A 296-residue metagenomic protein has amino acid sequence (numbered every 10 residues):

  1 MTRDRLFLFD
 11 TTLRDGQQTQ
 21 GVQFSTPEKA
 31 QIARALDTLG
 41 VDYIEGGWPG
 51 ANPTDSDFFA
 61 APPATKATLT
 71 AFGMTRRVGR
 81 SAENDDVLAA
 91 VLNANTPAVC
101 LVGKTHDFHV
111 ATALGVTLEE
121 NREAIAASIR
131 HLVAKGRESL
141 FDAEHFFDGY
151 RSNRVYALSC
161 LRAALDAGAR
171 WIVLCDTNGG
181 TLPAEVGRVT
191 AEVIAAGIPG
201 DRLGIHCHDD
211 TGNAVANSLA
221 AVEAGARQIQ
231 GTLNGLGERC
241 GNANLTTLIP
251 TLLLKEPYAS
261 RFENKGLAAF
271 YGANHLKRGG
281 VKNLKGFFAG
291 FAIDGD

Functional and structural regions predicted by a protein language model:
R3-L8, D15, T19-I44, A51 (+3 more regions): Alpha/beta enzyme core
R5-L6, T12, K255-D296: A mid-to-C-terminal "edge-of-domain" accessory segment
T68-G73: A glycine-rich helix N-cap at a beta->alpha junction
T75, L233-L236: Short, acidic/turn-prone active-site loops that include or flank metal/cofactor- and phosphate-binding residues
E123, A127-R130, R188-A191, A243-P250 (+1 more regions): Residues on a specific face of well-ordered alpha-helices
A196, N242, Y258: Catalytic residues for metal-mediated phosphoryl-transfer on nucleic acids/nucleotides
H206-H208: Histidine-centered divalent metal-coordination motifs
N213-I229, L236-L254, D296: Flexible glycine/proline-rich, aromatic-decorated loop/lid segments
